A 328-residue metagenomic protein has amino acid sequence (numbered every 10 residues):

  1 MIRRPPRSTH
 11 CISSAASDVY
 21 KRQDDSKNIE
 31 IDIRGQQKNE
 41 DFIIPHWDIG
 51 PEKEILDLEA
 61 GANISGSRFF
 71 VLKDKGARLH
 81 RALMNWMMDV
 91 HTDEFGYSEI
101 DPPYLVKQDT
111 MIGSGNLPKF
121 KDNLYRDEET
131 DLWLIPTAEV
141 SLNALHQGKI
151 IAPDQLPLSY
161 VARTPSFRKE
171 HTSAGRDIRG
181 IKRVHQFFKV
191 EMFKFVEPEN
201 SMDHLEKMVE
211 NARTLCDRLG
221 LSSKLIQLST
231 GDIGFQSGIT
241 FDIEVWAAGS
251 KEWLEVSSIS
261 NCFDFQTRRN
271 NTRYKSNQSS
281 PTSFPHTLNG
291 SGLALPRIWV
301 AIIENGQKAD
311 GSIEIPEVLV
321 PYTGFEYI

Functional and structural regions predicted by a protein language model:
M1-A16, Y20: Single conserved hydrophobic/aromatic residue that forms the stacking wall/gate of nucleotide- or nucleobase-binding
S17-R34: Charge-rich, acidic-biased intrinsically disordered regions
D32-I328: TRNA-recognition modules of translation machinery and tRNA-sensing kinases, especially anticodon-binding
